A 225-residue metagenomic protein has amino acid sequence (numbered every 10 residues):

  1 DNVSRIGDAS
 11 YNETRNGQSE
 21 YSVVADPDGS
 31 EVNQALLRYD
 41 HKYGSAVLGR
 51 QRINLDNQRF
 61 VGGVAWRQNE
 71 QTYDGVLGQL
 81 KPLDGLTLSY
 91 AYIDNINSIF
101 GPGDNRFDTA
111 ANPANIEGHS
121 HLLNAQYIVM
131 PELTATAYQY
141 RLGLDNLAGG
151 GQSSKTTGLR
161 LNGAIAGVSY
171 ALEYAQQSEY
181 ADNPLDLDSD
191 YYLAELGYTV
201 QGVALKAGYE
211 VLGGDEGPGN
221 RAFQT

Functional and structural regions predicted by a protein language model:
D1-A35, A46, I53-Q68, L147 (+1 more regions): Surface-exposed loop and membrane-interface regions of Gram-negative outer-membrane beta-barrel proteins
D1-R5, H41-Y43, R50-L55, Y92-I96 (+5 more regions): Transmembrane beta-strands of outer-membrane beta-barrel pores
G7-E13, Q58-W66, I99-N112, I116 (+3 more regions): Outer-membrane beta-barrel translocator domains and adjoining extracellular loop/strand segments of Gram-negative
A9-A25, S169, E173-T225: Extracellular/periplasmic loop regions
D28-N33, E70-D74, E117-H121, S153-T157 (+3 more regions): Residues that define the transmembrane beta-barrel architecture of outer-membrane proteins
Q34-Y39, V76-L80, L123-Y127, L159-G163 (+2 more regions): Residues on the lipid-exposed face of transmembrane beta-strands in outer-membrane beta-barrel proteins
Y43-V47, D84-Y90, P131-A137, G167-L172 (+1 more regions): Repeated loop/turn-to-beta-strand initiation elements of outer-membrane beta-barrel proteins
G44-Q51, Q152-Y191: Surface-exposed extracellular loop regions of Gram-negative outer-membrane beta-barrel proteins
